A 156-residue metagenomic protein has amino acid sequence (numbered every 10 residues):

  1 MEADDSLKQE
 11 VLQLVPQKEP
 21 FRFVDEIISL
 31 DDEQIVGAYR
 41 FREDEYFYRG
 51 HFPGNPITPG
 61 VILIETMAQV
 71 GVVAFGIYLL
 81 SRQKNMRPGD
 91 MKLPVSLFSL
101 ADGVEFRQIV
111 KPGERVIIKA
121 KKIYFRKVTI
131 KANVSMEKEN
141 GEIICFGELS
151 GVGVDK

Functional and structural regions predicted by a protein language model:
E2-A3, I109-K156: HotDog/MaoC-like acyl-thioester-processing domains
E2-E26, G151: Flexible, low-complexity linker/boundary loops enriched in proline and small hydrophobic residues that flank enzymatic
A3-D4, V72-I117, I144: Hydrophobic beta-strand-centered segment that forms part of the acyl-chain substrate-binding groove
L12, G54-N55, E105-Q108: Beta-strand-rich interaction surfaces with strong enrichment in secreted/lumenal proteins
E19-T58, I62-L63: Catalytic strand-loop segment that frames the active site of acyl-thioester-processing enzymes
F21-F23, L97-F98, V116, I130: Hydrophobic core residues within well-ordered beta-strands of beta-rich domains
N55-L80: Helix-adjacent hinge/juxtasegments
